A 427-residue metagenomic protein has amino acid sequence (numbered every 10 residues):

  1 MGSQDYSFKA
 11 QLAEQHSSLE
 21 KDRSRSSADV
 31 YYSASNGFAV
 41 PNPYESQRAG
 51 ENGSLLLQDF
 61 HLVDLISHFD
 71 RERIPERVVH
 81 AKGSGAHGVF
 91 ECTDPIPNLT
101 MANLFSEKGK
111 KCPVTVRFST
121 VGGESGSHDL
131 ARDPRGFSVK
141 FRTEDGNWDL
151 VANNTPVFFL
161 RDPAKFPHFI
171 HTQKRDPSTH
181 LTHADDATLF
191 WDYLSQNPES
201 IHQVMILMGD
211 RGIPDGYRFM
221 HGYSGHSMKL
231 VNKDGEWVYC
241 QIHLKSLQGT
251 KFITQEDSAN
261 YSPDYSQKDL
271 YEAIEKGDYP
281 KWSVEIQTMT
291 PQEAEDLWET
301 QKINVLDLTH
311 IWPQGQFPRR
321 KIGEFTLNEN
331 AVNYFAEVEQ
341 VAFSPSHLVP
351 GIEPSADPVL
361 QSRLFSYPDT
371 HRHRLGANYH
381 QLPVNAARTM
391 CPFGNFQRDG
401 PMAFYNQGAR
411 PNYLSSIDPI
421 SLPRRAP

Functional and structural regions predicted by a protein language model:
G2-P427: Active-site-adjacent core segments of small-molecule enzymes
